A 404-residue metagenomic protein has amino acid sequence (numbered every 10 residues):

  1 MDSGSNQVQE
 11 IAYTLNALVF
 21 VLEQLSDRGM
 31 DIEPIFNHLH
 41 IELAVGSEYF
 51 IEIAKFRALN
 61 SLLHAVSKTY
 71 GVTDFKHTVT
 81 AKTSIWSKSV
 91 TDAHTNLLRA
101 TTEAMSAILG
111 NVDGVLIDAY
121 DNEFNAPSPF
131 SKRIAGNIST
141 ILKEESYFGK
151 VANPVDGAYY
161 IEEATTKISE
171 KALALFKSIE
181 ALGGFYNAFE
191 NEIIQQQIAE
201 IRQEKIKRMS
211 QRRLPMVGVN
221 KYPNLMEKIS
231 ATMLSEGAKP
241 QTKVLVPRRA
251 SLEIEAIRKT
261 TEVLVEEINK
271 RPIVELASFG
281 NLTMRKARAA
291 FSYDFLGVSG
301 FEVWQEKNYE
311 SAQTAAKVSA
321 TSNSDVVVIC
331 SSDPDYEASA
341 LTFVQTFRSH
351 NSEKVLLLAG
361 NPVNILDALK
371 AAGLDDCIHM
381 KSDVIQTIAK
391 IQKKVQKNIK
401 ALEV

Functional and structural regions predicted by a protein language model:
M1-S106, N122-G136, A389: Helix-rich catalytic cores of soluble enzyme domains
L63, G110, I138, G157 (+2 more regions): Conserved, mostly hydrophobic/aromatic
N111-N122, F148-V155: Short acidic/histidine-rich active-site segments
D113, A174-P272: Intrinsic disorder at enzyme termini
A135-I138, L142-Y160, N323, P334: A structural-propensity feature for long, helix-poor, extended segments
F148-I168, L173, I179-L182, Y186: Long, amphipathic alpha-helical stalk/connector segments used for oligomerization, subunit docking, or mechanical
E266-E267, V274-I329, S339-H350: Generic long, charged, amphipathic alpha-helical segments
L341-V404: Peripheral docking tails and interdomain loops at the edges of cofactor- or intermediate-handling domains
